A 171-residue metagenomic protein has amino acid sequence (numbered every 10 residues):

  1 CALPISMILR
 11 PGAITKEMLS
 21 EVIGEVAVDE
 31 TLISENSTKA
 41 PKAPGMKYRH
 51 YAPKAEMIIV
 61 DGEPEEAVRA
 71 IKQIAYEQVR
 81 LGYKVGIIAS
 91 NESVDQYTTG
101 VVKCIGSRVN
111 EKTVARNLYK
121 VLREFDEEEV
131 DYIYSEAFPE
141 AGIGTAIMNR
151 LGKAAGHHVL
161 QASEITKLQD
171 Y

Functional and structural regions predicted by a protein language model:
C1-L3: Short, small-residue-biased leader/transition segments that mark boundaries at the very start of proteins
I5-K42: Long, charge-dense, solvent-exposed interaction surfaces that engage phosphate-rich ligands
L32, F138, E164: Residue-level "edge-of-site" marker
K39-G156, D170-Y171: A C-terminal functional module that forms or caps the active site or interfaces directly with catalytic machinery
V159-Y171: Short, flexible loop segments at boundaries between secondary-structure elements
